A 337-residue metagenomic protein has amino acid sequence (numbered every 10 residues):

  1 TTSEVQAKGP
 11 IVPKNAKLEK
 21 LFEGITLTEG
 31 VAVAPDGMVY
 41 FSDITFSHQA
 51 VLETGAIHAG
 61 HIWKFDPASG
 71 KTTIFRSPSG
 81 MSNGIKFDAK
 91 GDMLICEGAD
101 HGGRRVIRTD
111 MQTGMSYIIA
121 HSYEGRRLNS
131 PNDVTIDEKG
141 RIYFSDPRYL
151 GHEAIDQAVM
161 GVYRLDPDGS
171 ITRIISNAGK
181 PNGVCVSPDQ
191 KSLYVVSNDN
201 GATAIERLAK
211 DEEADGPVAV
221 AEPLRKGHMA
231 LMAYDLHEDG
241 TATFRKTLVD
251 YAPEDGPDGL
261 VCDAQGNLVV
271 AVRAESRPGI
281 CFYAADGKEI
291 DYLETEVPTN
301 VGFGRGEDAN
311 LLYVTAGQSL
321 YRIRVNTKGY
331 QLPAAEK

Functional and structural regions predicted by a protein language model:
T1-K337: Sequence-structural signature of mature extracellular/luminal beta-sheet repeat domains, prominently beta-propellers
